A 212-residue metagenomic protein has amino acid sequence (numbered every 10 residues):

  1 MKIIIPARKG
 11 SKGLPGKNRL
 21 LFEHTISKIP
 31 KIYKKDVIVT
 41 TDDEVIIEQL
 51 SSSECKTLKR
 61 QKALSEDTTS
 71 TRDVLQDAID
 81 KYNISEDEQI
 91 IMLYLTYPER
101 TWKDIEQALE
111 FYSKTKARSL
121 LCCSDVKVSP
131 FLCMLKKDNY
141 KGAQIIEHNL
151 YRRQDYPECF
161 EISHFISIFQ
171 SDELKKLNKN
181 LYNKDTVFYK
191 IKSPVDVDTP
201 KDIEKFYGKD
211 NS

Functional and structural regions predicted by a protein language model:
M1-T41: N-terminal glycine-rich phosphate-binding loop and ensuing alpha1 helix
A7, T41-D42, Y94, L121-C123: Short beta-strand/turn micro-motifs composed of small residues that flank or help shape donor/cofactor-binding pockets
K28, V45-I91, E99-Q107: Short phosphate-binding loop-to-helix
K35-V37, Q89, R118: Residues at the starts of beta-strands that form the adenosine-phosphate
T41-I46, D172-E173: Short, polar loop motifs at secondary-structure junctions
T71-D73, E86, P98-K192: Conserved core of the sugar-phosphate nucleotidyltransferase
F188-S212: Hydrophobic helical membrane-anchoring modules
